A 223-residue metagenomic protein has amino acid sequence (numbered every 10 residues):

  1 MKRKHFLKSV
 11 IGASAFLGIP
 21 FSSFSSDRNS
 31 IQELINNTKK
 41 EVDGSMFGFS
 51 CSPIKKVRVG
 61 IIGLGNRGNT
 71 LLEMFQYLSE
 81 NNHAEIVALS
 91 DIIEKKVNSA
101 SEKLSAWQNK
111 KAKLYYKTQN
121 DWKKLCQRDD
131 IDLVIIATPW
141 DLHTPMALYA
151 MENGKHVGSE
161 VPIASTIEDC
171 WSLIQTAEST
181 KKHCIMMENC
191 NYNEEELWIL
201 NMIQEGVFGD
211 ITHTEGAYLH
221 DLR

Functional and structural regions predicted by a protein language model:
K2-S159, W171-H183: N-terminal glycine-/serine-/threonine-rich beta1-alpha1-beta2 phosphate-ribose binding loop of Rossmann-like
G158, I163-R223: A contiguous active-site-proximal alpha/beta segment in oxidoreductase catalytic domains
